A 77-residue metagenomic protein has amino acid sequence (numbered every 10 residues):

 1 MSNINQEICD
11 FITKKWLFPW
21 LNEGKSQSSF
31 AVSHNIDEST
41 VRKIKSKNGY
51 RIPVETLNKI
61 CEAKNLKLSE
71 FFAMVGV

Functional and structural regions predicted by a protein language model:
M1-S29: A short, Lys/Arg-rich alpha-helix, primarily the initiator
F11-K14, T40, K59: Pre-recognition alpha-helix immediately N-terminal to the DNA-recognition helix within helix-turn-helix or winged-helix
N22-K43: Short alpha-helical DNA-recognition segment
S28-S29, N58, S69: Residues within the helices of the helix-turn-helix
K45, T56, V75: DNA major-groove recognition helix of helix-turn-helix
N48-K59: Short, basic-rich loop-to-helix N-cap that marks the start of a DNA-contacting helix
N65-V77: Short C-terminal boundary/hinge segments that cap the last helix of small helical domains
